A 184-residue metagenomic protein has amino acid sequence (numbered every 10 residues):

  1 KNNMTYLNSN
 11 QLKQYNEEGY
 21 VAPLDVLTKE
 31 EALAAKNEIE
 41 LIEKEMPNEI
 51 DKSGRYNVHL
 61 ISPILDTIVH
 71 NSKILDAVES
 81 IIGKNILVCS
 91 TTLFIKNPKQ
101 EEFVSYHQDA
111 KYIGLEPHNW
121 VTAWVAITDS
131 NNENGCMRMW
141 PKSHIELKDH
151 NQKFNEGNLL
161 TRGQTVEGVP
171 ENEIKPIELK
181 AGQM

Functional and structural regions predicted by a protein language model:
N3-L115, Q152: Non-heme Fe(II)-dependent double-stranded beta-helix
A22, W120-T122, I174, M184: Intrinsic-disorder/low-complexity, polar/charged segments enriched in Ser/Thr/Lys/Arg/Asp/Glu/Gln
E40, M46, T128, L159-R162: Juxtamembrane helix-loop transition sites at the ends of transmembrane segments in multi-pass membrane proteins
K84, A110, V125-C136, K142-H144: Active-site region of the double-stranded beta-helix
T91, V121, G135: Change "...and in nucleic-acid phosphodiester-cleaving endonucleases..." to "...and in nucleic-acid processing enzymes
S105-Q108, V125, R162-Q164, P170: Active-site glycine-rich loop that binds ribose-phosphate moieties when present
H107, G114-N132, E178-A181: Short, conserved beta-strand element in jelly-roll/cupin
N132-M184: Double-stranded beta-helix
